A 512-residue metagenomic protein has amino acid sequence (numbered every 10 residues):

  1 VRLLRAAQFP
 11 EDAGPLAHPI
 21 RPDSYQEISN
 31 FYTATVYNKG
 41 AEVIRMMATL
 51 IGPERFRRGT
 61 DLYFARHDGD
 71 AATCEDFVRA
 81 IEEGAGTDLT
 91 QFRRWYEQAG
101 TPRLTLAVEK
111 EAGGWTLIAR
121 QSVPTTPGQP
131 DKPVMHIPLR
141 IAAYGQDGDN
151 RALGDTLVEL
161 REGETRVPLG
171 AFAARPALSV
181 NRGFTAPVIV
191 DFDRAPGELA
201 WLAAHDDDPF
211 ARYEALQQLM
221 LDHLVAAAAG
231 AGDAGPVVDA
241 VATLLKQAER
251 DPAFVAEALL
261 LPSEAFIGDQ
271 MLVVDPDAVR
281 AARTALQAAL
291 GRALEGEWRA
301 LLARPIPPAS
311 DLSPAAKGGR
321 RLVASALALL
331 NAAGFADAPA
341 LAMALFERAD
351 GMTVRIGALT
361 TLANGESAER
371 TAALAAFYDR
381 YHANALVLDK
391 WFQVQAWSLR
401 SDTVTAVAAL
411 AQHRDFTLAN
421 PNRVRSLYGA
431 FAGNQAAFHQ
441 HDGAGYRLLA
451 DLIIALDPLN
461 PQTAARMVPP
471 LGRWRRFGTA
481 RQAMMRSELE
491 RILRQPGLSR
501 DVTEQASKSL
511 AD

Functional and structural regions predicted by a protein language model:
V1-A119: Hydrophobic alpha-helical and helix-loop surface patches within well-folded domains that function as non-catalytic
R5-A7, T33, F172-D512: Long, ordered, helix-rich scaffold segments
L16, I137, V237: Residues that flank catalytic or metal-binding motifs in active/ligand-binding sites
S24, Q121-V123, A411-R414: Short, well-ordered turn and helix-capping elements at secondary-structure junctions
E54-G59, T87-R94, P102-T105, D149-D155 (+6 more regions): Acidic/polar loop patches that form or flank catalytic/metal-binding clefts of enzymes that bind anionic ligands
A71-S122, K132, L224, A228-S263 (+1 more regions): His/Asp/Glu-rich metal/cofactor-coordinating catalytic motifs and the adjacent surface-exposed loops that frame enzyme
D88-Q91, A99-N181, R212, V225 (+3 more regions): Beta-strand-rich binding/interaction modules
